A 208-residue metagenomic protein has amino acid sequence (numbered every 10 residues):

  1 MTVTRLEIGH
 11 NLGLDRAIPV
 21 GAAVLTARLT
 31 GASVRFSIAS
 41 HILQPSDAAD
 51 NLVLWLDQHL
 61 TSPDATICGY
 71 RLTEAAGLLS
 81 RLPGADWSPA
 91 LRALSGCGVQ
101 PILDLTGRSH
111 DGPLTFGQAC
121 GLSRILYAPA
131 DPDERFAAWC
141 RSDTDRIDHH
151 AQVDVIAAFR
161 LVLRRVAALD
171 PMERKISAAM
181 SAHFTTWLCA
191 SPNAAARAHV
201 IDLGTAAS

Functional and structural regions predicted by a protein language model:
M1-A85: Conserved non-catalytic scaffold segment of RNase H-like nuclease domains
H10, H41, H59, H149-H150 (+2 more regions): Histidine (H) residue identity feature
A27, A32-I38, D64-W187, P192: Metal-dependent phosphoesterase core characteristic of DEDDh/y 3'-5' exonuclease domains
T186-S208: Acidic catalytic cores of enzymes that act on phosphate-bearing nucleotides/polynucleotides
